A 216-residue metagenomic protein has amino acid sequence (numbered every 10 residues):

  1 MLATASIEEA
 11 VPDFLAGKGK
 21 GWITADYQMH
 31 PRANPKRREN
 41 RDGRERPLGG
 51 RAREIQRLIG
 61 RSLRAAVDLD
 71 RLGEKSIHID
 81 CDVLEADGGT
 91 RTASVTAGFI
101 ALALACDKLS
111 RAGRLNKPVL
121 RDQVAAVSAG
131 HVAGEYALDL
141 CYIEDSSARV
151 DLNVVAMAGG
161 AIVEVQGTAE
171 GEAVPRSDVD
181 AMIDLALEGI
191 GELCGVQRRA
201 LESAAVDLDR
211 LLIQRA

Functional and structural regions predicted by a protein language model:
M1-A3, I23-A25, I77-I79, A125 (+1 more regions): Hydrophobic residues positioned within well-ordered beta-strands of beta-sheet architectures
M1-L72, I162-D180, D184: Glycine-rich, flexible beta-strand/loop modules in the N-terminal catalytic cores of phosphate-handling
L2, E8, E54-I59, G73-A112 (+2 more regions): Glycine-rich anion/phosphate-binding loop at the beta-strand->alpha-helix junction
G50, R71, G89-A93, L102-D107 (+1 more regions): A structural signal for small-residue-enriched, beta-sheet-centric alpha/beta enzyme cores and oligomeric scaffold folds
